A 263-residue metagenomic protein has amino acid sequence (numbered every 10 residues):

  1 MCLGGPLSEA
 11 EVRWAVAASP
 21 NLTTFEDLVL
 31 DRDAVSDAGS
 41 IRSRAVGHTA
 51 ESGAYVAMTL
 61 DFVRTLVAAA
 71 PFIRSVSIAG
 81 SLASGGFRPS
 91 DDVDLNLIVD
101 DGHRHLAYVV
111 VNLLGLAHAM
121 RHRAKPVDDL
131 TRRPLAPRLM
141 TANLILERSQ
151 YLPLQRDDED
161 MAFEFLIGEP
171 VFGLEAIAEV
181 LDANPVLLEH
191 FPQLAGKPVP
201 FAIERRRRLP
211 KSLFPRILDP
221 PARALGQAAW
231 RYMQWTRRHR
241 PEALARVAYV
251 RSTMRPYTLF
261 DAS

Functional and structural regions predicted by a protein language model:
M1-S90, V99-S263: Catalytic core of pol beta-like nucleotidyltransferases
